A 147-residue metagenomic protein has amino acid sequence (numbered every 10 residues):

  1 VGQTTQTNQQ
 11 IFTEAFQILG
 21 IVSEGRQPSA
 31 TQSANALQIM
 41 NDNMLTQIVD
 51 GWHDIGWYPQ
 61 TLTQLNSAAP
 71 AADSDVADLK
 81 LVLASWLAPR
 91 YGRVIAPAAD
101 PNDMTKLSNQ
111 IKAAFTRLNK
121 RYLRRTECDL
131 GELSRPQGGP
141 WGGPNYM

Functional and structural regions predicted by a protein language model:
V1-D73, R93-K106, K120, T126 (+1 more regions): Conserved short "hinge" loops at termini or chain/domain junctions
I39, R90, Q110, A114-R117: Charge-rich, solvent-exposed alpha-helical interaction surfaces
A77-Y91: Short, hydrophobic/amphipathic alpha-helical patches that form generic packing surfaces within helical domains
D78, K112-R124: Surface-exposed, low-hydrophobicity beta-strand/loop segments enriched in small/polar/acidic residues
